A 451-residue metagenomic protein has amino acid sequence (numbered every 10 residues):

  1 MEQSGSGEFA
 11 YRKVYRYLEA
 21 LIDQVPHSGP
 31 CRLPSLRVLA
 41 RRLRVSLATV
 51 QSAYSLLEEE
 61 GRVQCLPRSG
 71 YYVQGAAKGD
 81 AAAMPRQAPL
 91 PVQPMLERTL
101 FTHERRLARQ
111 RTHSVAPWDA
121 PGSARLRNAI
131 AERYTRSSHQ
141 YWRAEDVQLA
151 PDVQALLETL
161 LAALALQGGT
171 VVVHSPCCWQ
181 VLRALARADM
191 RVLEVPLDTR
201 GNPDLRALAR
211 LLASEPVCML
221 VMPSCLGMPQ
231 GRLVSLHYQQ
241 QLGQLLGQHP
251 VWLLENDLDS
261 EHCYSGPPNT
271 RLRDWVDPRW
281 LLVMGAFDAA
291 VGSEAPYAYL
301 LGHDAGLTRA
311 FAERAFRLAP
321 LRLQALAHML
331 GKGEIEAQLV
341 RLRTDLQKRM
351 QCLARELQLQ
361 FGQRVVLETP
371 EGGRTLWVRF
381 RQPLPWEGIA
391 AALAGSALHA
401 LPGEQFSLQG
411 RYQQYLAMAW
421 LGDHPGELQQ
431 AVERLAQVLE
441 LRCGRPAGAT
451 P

Functional and structural regions predicted by a protein language model:
M1-G122, L126-N128, E132, L245 (+11 more regions): N-terminal basic, amphipathic alpha-helical segments
R68, P268, D274-R309, P320-R322: Active-site PLP attachment segment
P91, S224-G227, A289: Short glycine-rich anion-binding loops that position phosphate/pyrophosphate groups of nucleotides and phosphorylated
V115-P250, E261-R279, L346, A447: Conserved core of the PLP fold type I
V147, V251, L281, V365 (+1 more regions): Short, conserved active-site loop motifs that form the nucleotide-linked donor/cofactor pocket
F287-D288, R364, G403-L408: Short, solvent-exposed loop/turn elements at beta->coil junctions and helix N-caps that rim active or binding pockets
